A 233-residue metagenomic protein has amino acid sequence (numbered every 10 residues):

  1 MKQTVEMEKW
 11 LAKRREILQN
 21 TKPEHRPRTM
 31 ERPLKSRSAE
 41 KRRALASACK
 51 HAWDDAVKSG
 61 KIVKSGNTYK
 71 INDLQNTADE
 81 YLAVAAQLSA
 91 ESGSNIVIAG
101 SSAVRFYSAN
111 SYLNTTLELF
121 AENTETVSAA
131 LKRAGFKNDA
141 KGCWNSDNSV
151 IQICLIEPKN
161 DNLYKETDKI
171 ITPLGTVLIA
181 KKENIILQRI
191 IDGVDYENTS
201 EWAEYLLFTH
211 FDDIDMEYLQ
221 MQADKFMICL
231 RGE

Functional and structural regions predicted by a protein language model:
M1-K61: BZIP DNA-binding basic region
V63-E233: Compositionally biased terminal segments of proteins
